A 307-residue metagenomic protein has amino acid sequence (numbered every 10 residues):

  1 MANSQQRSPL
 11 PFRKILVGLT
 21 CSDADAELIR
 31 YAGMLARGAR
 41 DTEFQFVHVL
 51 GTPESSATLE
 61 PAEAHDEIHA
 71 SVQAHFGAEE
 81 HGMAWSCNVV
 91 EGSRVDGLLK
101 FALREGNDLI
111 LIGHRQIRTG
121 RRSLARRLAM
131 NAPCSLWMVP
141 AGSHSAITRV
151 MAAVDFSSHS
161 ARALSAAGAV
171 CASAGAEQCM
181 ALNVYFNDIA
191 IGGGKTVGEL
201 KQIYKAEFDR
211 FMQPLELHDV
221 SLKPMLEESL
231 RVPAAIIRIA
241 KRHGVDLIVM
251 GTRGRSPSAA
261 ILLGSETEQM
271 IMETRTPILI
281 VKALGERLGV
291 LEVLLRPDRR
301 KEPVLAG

Functional and structural regions predicted by a protein language model:
M1-R13, E27-M34, D96-A146, K241-V290 (+1 more regions): Gly/Ser-rich helix-loop-strand patches that form or flank binding pockets for ribonucleotide-derived cofactors
A2-L59, R149-K201, P214-V220, E273 (+2 more regions): Small/aliphatic-rich secondary-structure junction motif
I29, T58-Q73, G198-D209: Short, surface-exposed alpha-helical segments at coil->helix boundaries
Q45-V47, S86-V90, W137, M180-L182 (+2 more regions): General small-molecule cofactor/ligand-binding pocket signal
A62-H65, D155-F156, T196-K201, K241-H243 (+2 more regions): Short, hinge-like loop/turn segments at secondary-structure boundaries
A78-S86, L217-K223: A short helix-to-beta-strand connector/capping loop
V89-G97, E227-A235: Charged docking surfaces used in two-component/phosphorelay signaling
D209, L230-K241: A short, acidic, amphipathic alpha-helical segment used as a generic capping/interface helix at domain edges
